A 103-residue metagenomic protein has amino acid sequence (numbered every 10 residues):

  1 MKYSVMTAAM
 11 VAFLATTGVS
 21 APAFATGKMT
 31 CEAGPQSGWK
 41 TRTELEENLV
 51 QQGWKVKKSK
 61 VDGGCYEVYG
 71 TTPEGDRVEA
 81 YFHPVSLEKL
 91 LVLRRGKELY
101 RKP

Functional and structural regions predicted by a protein language model:
M1-A9: Bacterial N-terminal signal peptides that target proteins for export
Y3, F24-G27: Compositionally biased P/S/T/G-rich terminal and signal peptide-adjacent segments that lie outside catalytic cores
L14-P22: C-terminal segment of classical bacterial N-terminal signal peptides
T30-V56: Short, non-transmembrane alpha-helical segments in secretory-pathway proteins
K58-V61: Short beta-strand
V68-T71, E79-F82, L87: Conserved histidines in hydrophobic membrane contexts and catalytic metal-binding motifs
L87-P103: A short, surface-exposed interaction/processing loop segment used at functional sites
